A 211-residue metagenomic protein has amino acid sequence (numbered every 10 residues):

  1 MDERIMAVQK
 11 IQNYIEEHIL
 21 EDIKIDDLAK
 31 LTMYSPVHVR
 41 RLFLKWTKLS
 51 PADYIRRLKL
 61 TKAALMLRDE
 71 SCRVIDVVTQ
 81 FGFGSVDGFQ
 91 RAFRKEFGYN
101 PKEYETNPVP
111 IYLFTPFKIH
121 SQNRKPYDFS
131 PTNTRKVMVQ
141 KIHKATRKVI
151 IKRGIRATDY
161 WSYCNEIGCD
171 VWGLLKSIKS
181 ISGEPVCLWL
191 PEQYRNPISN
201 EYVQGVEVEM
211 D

Functional and structural regions predicted by a protein language model:
M1, H18, D22, A157-W161: Short, N-terminal intrinsically disordered low-complexity segments that are rich in Pro/Gly and polar/charged residues
M1-M6, D53: Basic, helix-initiating cap at the start of DNA-binding domains
Q9-D26, K45-F81, N107-F129: Terminal helix-turn-helix DNA-binding modules in bacterial transcription factors
K24-T32, P36-F43, D69-E105: Sequence-specific DNA-binding recognition helix
T61, R68, G84-D211: A solvent-exposed interaction/effector surface
